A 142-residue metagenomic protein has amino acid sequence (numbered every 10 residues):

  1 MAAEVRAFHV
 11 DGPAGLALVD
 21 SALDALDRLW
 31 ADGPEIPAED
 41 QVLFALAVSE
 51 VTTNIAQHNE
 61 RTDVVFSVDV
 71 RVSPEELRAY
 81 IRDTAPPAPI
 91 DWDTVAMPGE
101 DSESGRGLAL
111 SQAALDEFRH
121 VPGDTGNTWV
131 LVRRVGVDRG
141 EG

Functional and structural regions predicted by a protein language model:
M1-A17, Q112-G142: Flexible, glycine-/charge-rich segments associated with ATP-binding catalytic modules
A3-A38: Helix-loop-beta hinge of the Bergerat
R6-F8, E75-A79: Short beta-strand element(s) in the Bergerat
D27-S49, E100-S102: Conserved short strand/loop->alpha-helix "switch" segment adjacent to the catalytic nucleotide/phosphoryl-transfer site
I55-E60: Short helix-loop "hinge" at the ATP-lid/N-box region of the Bergerat-fold HATPase_c
V65-E75: Short beta-strand/loop element within the Bergerat-fold HATPase_c
L77-S104: Glycine-rich/acidic phosphate-handling loop/turn and adjacent ATP-lid/helix of nucleotide-binding kinase/ATPase domains
D101-L115: Glycine-rich phosphate-binding loop
